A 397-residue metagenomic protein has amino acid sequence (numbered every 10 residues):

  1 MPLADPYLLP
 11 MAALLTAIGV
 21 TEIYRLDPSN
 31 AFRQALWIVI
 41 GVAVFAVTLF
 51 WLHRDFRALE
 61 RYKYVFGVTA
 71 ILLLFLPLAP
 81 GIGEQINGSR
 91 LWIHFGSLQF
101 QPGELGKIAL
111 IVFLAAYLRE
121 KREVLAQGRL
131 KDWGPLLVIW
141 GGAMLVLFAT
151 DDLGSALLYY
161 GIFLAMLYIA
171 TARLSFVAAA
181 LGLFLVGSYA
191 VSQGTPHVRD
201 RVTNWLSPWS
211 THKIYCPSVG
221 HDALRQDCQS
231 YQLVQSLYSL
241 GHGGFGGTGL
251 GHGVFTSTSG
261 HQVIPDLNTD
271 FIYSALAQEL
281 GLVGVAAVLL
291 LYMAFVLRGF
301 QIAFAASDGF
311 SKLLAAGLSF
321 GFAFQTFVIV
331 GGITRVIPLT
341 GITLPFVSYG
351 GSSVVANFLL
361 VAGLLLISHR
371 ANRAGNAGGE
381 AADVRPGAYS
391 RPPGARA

Functional and structural regions predicted by a protein language model:
M1-Q232, D270, S274-G332, L359 (+2 more regions): Hydrophobic alpha-helical transmembrane segments of multi-pass inner membrane proteins, especially in bacterial systems
G96-G106, T150-D151, G244, T248-L250 (+1 more regions): Glycine/serine-rich anion-binding loops at beta->alpha junctions that coordinate negatively charged ligand groups
L158-Y159, G251-S259, L291, T334-T343 (+1 more regions): Re-entrant/interfacial helical elements at transmembrane boundaries that shape and gate the permeation pathway
A223, D227-G251: Extracytosolic (periplasmic/ER-lumenal) interhelical loops and adjacent juxtamembrane/interface segments of multi-pass
D227, V263-I264, F346: Residue-level "hotspot" positions that anchor or transmit function at local structural transition points
G241, F245-V283: Long extracytoplasmic/lumenal interhelical loops at the membrane interface of multi-pass membrane proteins
F245, S311-L313, L339-G341: Active-site lining segments that contact anionic ligands and/or coordinate catalytic metals
R335-R373: Transmembrane alpha-helices of multi-pass inner-membrane enzymes
